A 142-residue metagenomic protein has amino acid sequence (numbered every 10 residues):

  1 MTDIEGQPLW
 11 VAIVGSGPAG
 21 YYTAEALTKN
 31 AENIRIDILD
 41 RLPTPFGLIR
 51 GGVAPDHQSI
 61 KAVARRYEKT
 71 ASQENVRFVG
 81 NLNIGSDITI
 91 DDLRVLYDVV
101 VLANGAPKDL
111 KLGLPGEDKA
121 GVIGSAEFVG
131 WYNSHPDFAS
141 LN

Functional and structural regions predicted by a protein language model:
M1, V63-R65, S86-I88, S134-L141: A generic local structural motif
D3-I84: Beta1-alpha1 glycine-rich phosphate/pyrophosphate-binding loop at the start of Rossmann-like nucleotide-binding domains
Y21-Y22, F46, Y97, F128 (+1 more regions): Aromatic side chains
T23-A24, L48, T89-I90, K111-G113 (+1 more regions): Short glycine-/acidic-enriched loop or helix-start segments at secondary-structure transitions that form or flank
E32, G105, N133: Hydrophobic/aromatic-lined pockets within catalytic cores
R41-L42, G105-A106, E127: Short, ordered loop/turn segments at secondary-structure junctions
Y67-V122: Feature captures the FAD/FMN-dependent oxidoreductase FAD-binding
D109-N142: Glycine-rich dinucleotide-binding loop and its adjacent helix/turn
